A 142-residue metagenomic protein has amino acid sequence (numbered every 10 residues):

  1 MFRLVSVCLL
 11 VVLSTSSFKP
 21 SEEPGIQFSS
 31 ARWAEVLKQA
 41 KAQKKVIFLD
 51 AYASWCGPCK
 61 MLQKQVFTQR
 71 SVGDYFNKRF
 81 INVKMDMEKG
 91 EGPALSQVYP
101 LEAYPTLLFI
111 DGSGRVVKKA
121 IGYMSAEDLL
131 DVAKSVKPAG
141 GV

Functional and structural regions predicted by a protein language model:
F2-V7: Sec-dependent signal peptide recognition, specifically the positively charged N-region followed immediately by
L9-G25: Bacterial Sec-dependent signal peptides at the C-terminal "C-region" and cleavage site
Q27-S30, F67-E91: Thiol-based oxidoreductase modules, predominantly thioredoxin-like and allied folds used for disulfide exchange
F28-V46, F76: A short beta-strand-turn-helix
Q43-I47, K78-I81, G112-R115: Loop/turn elements at helix/coil->beta-strand transitions in domains of secreted/extracellular proteins
K44-I47, A51-W55, A103: Short pre-active-site segment immediately N-terminal to redox-active cysteine/selenocysteine motifs in thiol-based
A51-F67: Conserved redox-active cysteine motifs that mediate thiol-disulfide chemistry, especially di-cysteine Cys-X(1-2)-Cys
E102-V142: Non-catalytic, surface beta->alpha helical segment in thiol-disulfide oxidoreductase systems
